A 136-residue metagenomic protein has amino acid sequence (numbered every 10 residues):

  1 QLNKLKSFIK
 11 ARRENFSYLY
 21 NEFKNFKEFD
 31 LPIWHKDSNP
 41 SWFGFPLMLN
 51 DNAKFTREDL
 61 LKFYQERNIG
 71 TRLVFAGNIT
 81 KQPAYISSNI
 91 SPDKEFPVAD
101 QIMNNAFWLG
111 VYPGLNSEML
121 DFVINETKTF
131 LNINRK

Functional and structural regions predicted by a protein language model:
Q1-K136: PLP-dependent aminotransferase class I/II
